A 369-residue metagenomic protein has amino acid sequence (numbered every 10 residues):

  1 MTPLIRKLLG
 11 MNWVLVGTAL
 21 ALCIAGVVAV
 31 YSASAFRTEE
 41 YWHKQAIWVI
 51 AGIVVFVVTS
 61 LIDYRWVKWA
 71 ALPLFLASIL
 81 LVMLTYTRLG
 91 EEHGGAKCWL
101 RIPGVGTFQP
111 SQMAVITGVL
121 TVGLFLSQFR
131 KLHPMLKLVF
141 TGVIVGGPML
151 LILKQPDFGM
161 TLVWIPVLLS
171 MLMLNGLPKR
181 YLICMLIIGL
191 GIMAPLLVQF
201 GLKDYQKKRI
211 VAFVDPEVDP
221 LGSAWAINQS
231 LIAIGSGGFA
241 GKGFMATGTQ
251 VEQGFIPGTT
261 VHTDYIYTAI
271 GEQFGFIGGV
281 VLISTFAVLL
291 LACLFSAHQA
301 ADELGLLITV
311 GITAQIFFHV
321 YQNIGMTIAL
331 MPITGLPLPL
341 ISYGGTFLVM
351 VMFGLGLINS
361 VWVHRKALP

Functional and structural regions predicted by a protein language model:
M1-L20: N-terminal membrane topogenic signal
M1-T2, V30, H319-P369: A juxtamembrane structural motif centered on a specific transmembrane helix
K7-L9, L138, G254-P257, A300-A301: Helix-boundary and loop/linker segments of multi-pass membrane transporters
V16-N228, T268-I328, F353-L357: Hydrophobic alpha-helical transmembrane segments of multi-pass inner membrane proteins, especially in bacterial systems
G104-A114, K154-P156, G238, K242-G243 (+1 more regions): Glycine/serine-rich anion-binding loops at beta->alpha junctions that coordinate negatively charged ligand groups
W164, M245-Q253, T285, T327-G335 (+1 more regions): Re-entrant/interfacial helical elements at transmembrane boundaries that shape and gate the permeation pathway
A226-M245: Extracytosolic (periplasmic/ER-lumenal) interhelical loops and adjacent juxtamembrane/interface segments of multi-pass
F239-F274: Long extracytoplasmic/lumenal interhelical loops at the membrane interface of multi-pass membrane proteins
